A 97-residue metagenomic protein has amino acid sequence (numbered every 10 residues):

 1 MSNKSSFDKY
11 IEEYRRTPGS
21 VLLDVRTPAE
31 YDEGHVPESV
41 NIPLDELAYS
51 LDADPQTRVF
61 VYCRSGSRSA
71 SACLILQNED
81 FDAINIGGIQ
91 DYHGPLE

Functional and structural regions predicted by a protein language model:
S2-V21, V25-R58, S67-E97: Rhodanese-like catalytic fold shared by cysteine-dependent sulfurtransferases and DSP/PTP-type phosphatases
Y62: Short, surface-exposed ligand- or partner-binding patches at beta-edge/loop junctions that are enriched in aromatics
